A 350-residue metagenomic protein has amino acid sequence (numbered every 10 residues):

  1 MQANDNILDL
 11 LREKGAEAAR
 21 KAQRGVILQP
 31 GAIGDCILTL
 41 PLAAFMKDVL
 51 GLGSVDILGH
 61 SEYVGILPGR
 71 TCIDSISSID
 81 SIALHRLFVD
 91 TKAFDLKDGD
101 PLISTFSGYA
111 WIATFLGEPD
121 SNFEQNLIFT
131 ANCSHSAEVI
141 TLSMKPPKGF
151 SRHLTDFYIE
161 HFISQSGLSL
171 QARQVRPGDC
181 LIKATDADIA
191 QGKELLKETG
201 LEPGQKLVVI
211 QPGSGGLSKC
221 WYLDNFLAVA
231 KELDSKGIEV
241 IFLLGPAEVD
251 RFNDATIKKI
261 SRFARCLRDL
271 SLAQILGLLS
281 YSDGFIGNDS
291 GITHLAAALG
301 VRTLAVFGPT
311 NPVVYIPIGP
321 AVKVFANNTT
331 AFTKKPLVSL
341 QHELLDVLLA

Functional and structural regions predicted by a protein language model:
M1-A350: Catalytic machinery of carbohydrate-active enzymes, primarily nucleotide-sugar-dependent glycosyltransferases
